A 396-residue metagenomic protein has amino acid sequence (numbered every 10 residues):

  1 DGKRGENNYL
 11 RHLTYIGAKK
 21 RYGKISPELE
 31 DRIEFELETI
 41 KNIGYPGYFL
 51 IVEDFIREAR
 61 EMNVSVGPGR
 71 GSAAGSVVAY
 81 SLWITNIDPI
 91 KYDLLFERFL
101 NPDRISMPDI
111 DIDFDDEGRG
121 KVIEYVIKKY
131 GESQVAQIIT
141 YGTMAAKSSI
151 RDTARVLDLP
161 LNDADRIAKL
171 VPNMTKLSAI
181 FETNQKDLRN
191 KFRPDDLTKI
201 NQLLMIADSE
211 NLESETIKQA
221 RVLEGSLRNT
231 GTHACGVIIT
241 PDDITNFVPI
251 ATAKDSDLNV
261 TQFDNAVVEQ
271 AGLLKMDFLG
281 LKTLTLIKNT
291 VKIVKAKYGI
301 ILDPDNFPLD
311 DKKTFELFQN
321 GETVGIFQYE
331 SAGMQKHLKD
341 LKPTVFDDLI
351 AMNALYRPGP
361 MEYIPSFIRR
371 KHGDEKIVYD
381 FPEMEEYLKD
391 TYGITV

Functional and structural regions predicted by a protein language model:
D1-V396: Alpha-helical scaffold/interaction cores of sigma-54-like transcription cofactors and many family A DNA polymerases
